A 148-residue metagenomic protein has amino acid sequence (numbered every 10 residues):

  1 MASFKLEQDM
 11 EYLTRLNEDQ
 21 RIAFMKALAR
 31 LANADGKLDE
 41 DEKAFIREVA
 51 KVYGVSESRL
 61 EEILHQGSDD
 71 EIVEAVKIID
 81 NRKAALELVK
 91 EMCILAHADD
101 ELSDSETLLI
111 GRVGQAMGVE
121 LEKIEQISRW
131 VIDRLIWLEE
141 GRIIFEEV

Functional and structural regions predicted by a protein language model:
M1-L31, D39-V148: Small-residue-enriched hydrophobic alpha-helices in membranes
